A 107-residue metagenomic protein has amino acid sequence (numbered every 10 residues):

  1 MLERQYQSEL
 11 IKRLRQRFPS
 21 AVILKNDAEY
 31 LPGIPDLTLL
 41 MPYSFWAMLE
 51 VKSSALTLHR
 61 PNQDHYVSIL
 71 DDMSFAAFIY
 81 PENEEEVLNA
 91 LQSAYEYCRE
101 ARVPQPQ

Functional and structural regions predicted by a protein language model:
M1-Q107: Catalytic phosphate/metal-binding cores of nucleic-acid and nucleotide-processing enzymes, i.e., regions that mediate
